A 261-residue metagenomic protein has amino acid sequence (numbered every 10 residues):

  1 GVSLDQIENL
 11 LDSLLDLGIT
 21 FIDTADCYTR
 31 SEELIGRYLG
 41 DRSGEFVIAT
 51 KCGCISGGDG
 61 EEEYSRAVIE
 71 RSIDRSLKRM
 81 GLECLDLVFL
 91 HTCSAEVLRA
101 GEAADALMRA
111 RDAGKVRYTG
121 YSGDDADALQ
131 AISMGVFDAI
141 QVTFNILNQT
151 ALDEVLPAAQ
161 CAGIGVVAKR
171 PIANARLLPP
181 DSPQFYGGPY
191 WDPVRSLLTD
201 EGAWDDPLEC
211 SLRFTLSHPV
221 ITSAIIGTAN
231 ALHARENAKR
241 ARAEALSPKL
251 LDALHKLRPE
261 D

Functional and structural regions predicted by a protein language model:
G1-F46: N-terminal binding-site loop/beta-alpha segment at the start of enzyme catalytic domains that lines or forms
G1-V2, D12, D16, G58-E154 (+1 more regions): Glycine/proline-rich, positively charged, aromatic-decorated active-site loop/lid region on the catalytic face
D12-L15, I19-D23, M134, E154-D261: Structured C-terminal cap/extension of enzyme domains
I22, I35, I48, S76 (+7 more regions): Conserved, mostly hydrophobic/aromatic
D23-A25, A49-K51, V88-H91, G120-S122 (+3 more regions): A cross-family glycoside hydrolase active-site/sugar-binding cleft signature
E33-K51, D105-G114: Alpha-helix-loop-beta-strand connector modules within alpha/beta enzyme cores
G36-V47, L77-G81, I132-G135, C161: Acidic (Asp/Glu)-rich catalytic clusters
E45-I48, F137-N145, E244-L251: Short hydrophobic/aromatic-enriched beta-strand-loop microsegments
